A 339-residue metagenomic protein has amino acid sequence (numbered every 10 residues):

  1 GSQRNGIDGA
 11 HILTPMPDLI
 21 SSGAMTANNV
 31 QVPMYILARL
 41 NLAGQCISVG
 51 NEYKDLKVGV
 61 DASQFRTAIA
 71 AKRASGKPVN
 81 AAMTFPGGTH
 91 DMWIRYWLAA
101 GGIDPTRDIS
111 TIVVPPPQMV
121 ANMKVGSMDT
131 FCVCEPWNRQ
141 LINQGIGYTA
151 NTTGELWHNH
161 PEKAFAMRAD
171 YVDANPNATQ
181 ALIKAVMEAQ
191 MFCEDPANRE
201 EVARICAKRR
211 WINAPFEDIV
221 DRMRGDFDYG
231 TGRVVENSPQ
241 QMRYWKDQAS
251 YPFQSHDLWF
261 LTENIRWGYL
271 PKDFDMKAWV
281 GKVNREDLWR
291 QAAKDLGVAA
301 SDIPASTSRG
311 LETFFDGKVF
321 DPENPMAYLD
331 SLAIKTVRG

Functional and structural regions predicted by a protein language model:
G1-T106, S110-I112, V125-R139, I146-N159 (+3 more regions): Short, glycine-/small- and polar/acidic-enriched structural segments that line small-molecule recognition paths
G44-K57, H160-N177, F192: A bilobed periplasmic-binding-protein/Venus flytrap-type ligand-binding module shared by bacterial periplasmic
Q118-M119, W137: Short acidic active-site motifs
N159-H160, E201: Short gly/pro-enriched beta-turn/loop segments at secondary-structure junctions
A174-R285: Secondary-structure end/capping motifs
L258-G339: Conserved C-terminal helix/tail region of periplasmic/extracytoplasmic solute-binding proteins
